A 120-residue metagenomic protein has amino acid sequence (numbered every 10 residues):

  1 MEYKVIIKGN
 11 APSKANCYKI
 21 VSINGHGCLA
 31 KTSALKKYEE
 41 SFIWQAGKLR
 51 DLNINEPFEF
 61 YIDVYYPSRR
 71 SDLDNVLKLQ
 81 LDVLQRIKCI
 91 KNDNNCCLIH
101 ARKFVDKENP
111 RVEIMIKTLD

Functional and structural regions predicted by a protein language model:
M1-D120: Acidic, proline/glycine-enriched N-terminal capping motif
